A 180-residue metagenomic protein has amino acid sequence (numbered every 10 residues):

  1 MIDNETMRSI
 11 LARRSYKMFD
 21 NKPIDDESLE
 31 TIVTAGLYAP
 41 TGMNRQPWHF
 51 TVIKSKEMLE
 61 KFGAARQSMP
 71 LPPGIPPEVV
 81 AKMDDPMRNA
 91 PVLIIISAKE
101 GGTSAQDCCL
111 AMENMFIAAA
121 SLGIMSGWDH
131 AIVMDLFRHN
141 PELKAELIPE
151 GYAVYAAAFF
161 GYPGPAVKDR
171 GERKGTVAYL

Functional and structural regions predicted by a protein language model:
M1-L180: Acidic, surface-exposed loops and disordered segments
